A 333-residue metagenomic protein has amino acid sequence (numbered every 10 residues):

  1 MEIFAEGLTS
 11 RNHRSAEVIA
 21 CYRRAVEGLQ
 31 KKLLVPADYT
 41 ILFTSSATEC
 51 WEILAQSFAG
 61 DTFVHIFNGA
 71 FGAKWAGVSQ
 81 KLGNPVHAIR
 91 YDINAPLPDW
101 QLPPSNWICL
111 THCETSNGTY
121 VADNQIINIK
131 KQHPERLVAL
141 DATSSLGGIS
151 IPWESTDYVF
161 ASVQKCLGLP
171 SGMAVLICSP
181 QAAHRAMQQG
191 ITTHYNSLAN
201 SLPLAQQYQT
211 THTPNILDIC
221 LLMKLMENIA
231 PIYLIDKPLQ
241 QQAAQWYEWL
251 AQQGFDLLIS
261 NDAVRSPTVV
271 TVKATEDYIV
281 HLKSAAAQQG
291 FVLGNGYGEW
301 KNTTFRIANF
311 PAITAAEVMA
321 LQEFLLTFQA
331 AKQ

Functional and structural regions predicted by a protein language model:
M1-T44: A glycine-/small-polar-enriched, mobile loop at the entrance of the PLP active site in fold-type I
A25-P36, M226-L258, S284-A285: Conserved PLP-dependent catalytic core of the aminotransferase class-I/II
D38-V64, A70-W75: Conserved beta-loop-alpha segment that forms the PLP phosphate-binding cup at the N-terminus of a helix
N94-G147: Active-site phosphate-binding strand-loop segment of PLP-dependent enzymes
W153-Q164: Conserved active-site segment immediately N-terminal to the catalytic lysine that forms the internal aldimine
Q164-Y247: Active-site C-terminal subdomain of aminotransferase-like
D256-A286: Conserved PLP-binding catalytic core of the aspartate aminotransferase-like
T303-Q333: PLP-dependent enzyme catalytic core of the Aspartate aminotransferase-like
